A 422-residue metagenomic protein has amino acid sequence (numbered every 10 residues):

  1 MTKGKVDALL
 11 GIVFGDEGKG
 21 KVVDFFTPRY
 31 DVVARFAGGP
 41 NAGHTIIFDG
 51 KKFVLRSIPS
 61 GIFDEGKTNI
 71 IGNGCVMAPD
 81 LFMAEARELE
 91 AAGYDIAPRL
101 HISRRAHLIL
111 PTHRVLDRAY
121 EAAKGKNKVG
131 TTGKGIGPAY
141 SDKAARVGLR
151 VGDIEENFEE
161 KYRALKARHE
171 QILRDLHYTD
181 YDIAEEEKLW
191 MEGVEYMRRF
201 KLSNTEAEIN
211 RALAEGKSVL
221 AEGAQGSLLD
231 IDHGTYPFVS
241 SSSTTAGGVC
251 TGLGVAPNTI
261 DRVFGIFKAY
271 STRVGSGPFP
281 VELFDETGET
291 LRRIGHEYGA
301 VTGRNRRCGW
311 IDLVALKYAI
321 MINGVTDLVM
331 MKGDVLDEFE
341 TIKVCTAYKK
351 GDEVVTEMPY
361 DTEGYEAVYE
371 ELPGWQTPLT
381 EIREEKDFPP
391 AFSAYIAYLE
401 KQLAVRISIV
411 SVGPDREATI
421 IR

Functional and structural regions predicted by a protein language model:
M1-R422: Non-transmembrane, aqueous-exposed alpha-helical and coiled segments at domain scale
